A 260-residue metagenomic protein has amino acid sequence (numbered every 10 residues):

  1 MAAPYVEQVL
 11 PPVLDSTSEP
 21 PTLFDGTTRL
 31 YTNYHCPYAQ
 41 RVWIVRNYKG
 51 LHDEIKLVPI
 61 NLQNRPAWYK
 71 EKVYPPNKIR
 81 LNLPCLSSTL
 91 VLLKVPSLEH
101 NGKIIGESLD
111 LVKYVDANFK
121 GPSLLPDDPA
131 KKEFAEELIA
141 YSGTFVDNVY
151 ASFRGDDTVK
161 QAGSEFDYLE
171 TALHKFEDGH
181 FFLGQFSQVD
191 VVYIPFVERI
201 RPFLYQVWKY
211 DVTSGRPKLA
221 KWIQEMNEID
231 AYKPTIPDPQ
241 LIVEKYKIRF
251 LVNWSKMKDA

Functional and structural regions predicted by a protein language model:
M1-Q185, N253-W254: GST-like domain detector, emphasizing the conserved glutathione-binding G-site in the N-terminal thioredoxin-like
D128, P234-V243: Short, flexible loop/turn segments with low-complexity composition
V159-A162, V212, L219: Hydrophobic packing residues in well-ordered alpha-helices of helical domains and bundles
G179, R201-V207, Y232-T235: Substrate-binding/catalytic groove segments of enzymes that remodel or degrade extracellular structural polymers
G184-W208, G215-K221, M226: GST superfamily/GST-like fold recognition
I229: C-terminal active-site-capping segments
L241-A260: C-terminal helix/juxtamembrane-tail motif
